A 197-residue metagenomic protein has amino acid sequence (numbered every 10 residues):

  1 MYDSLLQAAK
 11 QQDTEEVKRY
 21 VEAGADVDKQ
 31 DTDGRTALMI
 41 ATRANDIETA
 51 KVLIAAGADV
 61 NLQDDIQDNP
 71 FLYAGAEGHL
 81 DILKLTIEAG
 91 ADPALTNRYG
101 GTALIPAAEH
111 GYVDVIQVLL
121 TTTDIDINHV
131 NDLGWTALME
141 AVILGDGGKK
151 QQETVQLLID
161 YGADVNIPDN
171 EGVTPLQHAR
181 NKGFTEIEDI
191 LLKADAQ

Functional and structural regions predicted by a protein language model:
M1-A23, T32-R35, A55, K193 (+1 more regions): Intrinsically disordered, low-complexity regulatory segments in ankyrin-centric signaling systems
E16, E48-T49, D81-I82, D114-V115 (+2 more regions): Conserved ankyrin/ankyrin-like repeat signature
K18-D26, K51-D59, K84-D92, Q117-D126 (+2 more regions): Ankyrin repeat domain, specifically the short helix-to-loop turn at the C-terminus of the second helix of each repeat
